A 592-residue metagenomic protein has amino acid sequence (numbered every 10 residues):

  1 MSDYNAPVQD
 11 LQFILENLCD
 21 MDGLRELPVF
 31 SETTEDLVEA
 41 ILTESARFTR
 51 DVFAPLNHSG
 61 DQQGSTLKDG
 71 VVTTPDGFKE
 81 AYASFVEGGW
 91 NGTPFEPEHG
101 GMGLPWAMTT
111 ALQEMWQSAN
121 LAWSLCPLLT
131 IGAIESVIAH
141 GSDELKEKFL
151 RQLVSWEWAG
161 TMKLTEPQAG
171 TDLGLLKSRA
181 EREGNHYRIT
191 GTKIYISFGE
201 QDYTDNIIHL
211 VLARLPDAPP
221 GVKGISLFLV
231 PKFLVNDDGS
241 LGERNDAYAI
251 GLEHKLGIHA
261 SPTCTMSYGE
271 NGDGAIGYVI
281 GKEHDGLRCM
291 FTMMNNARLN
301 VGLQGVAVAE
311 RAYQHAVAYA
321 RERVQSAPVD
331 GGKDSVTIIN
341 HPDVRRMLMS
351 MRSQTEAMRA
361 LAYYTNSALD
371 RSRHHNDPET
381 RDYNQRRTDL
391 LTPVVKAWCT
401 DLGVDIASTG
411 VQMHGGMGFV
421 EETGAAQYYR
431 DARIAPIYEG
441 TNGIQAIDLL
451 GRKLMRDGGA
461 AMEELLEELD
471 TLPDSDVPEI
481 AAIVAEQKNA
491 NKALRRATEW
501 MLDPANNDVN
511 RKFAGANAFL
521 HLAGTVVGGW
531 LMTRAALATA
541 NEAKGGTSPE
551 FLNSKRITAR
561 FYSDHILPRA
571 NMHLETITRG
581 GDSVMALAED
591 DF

Functional and structural regions predicted by a protein language model:
M1-S124, K148, D370, T576 (+1 more regions): Amphipathic, small/basic residue-rich leader segments at the start of a protein or domain
S2-N5, G89, R182, I258 (+3 more regions): Alpha-helix capping/hinge segments and adjacent helical runs
V29-E32, Q62-T74, D285-N300, Q314-R352 (+4 more regions): Glycine-rich cofactor-pocket loops
F78, L129-T130, G141-N185, T192 (+3 more regions): Internal maturation/activation junctions in enzymes
H99, R456, T471-F592: C-terminal amphipathic alpha-helical interaction region
I131-A133, S142-L145, Y438-T441, L449-K492: A structural-propensity feature for long, helix-poor, extended segments
H186, T190-R244: A short core secondary-structure module
Y195-S197, L234-I250, K255, P262-A297 (+2 more regions): A glycine-rich, basic-preceded beta-loop-alpha segment at the flavin cofactor/substrate interface of flavin-utilizing
